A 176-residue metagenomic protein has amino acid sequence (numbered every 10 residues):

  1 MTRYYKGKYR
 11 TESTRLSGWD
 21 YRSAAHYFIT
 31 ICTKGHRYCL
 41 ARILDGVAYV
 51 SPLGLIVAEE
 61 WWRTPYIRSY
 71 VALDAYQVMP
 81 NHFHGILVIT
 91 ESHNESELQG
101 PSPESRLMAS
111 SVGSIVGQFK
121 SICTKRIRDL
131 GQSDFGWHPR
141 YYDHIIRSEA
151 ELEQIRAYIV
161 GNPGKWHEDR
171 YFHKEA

Functional and structural regions predicted by a protein language model:
M1-A176: Short catalytic/metal-binding and nucleic-acid-binding patches
